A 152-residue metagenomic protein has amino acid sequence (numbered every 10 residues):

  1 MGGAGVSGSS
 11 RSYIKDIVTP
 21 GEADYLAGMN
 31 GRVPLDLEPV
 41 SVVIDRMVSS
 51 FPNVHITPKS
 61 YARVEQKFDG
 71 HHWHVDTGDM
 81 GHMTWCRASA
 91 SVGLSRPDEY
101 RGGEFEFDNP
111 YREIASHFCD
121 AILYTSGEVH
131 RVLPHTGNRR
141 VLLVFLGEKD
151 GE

Functional and structural regions predicted by a protein language model:
M1-A121, G127-E152: Fe(II)/2-oxoglutarate oxygenase catalytic core
